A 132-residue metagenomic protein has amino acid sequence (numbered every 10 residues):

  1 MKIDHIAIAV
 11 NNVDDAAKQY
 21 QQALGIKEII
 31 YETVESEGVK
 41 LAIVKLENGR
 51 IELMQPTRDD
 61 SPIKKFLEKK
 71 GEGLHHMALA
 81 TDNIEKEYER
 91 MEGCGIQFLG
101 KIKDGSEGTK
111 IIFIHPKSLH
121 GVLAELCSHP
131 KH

Functional and structural regions predicted by a protein language model:
M1-A17, E72-T81, P130-H132: N-terminal beta-strand motif that seeds the catalytic metal site of vicinal oxygen chelate
K2, K40, G49, G73 (+1 more regions): Residues that flank catalytic or metal-binding motifs in active/ligand-binding sites
D4-H5, I26-I29, L123: Extended macromolecule-engaging scaffold surfaces, prototypically the DNA polymerase sliding clamp/PCNA/9-1-1 ring
D14-S36, K70, E85-L99, D104: Extended intrinsically disordered, low-complexity coil regions enriched in Ser, Thr, Gly, Ala and often Pro
E28, V34, E52-K65, F98 (+1 more regions): Intrinsic, low-complexity N-terminal interaction/targeting segments
V34-R50: C-terminal "cap" of GNAT-fold acetyltransferases
A42-K45, L79, E85-H132: Vicinal oxygen chelate
M54, P62-E68, L74-H75, L79-A80 (+1 more regions): A generic structured-segment signal
